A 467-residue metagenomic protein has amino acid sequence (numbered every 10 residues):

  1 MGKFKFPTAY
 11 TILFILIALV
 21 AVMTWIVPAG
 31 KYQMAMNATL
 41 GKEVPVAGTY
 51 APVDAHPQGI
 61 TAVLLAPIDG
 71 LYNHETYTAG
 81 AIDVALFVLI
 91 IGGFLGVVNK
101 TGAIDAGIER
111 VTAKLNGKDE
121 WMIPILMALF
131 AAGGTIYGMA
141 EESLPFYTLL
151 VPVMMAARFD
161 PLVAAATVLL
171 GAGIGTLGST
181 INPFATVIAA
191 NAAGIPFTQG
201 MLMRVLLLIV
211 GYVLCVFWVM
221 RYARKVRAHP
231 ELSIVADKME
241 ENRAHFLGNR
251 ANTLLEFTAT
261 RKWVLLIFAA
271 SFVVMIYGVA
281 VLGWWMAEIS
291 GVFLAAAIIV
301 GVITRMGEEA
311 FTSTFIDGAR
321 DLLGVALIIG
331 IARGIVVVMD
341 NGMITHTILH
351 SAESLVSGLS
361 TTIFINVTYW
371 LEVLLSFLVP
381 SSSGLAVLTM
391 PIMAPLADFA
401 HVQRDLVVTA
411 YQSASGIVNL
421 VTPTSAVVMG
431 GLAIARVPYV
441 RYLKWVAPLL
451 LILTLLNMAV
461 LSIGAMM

Functional and structural regions predicted by a protein language model:
M1-F6, Y10, Q33-P45, L202-T314 (+2 more regions): Long, contiguous bundles of hydrophobic transmembrane helices that form the permeation core of multi-pass
G2-I12, Y147-D237, L254-T258, K262 (+2 more regions): Membrane-core helix-loop-helix motifs of multi-pass transport proteins
P7, V356-M467: C-terminal transmembrane helix pair
A9-A18, E43-D105, W284-T347: Core transmembrane alpha-helical segments of multi-pass membrane transporters/permeases
Y10-P28, V88-G96, L129-G133, G175 (+6 more regions): Hydrophobic core segments of alpha-helical transmembrane domains in multi-pass membrane transport and ion-translocation
E75-A85, A113-I125, A157-V163, K262 (+4 more regions): Membrane-interfacial loop-to-helix junctions in multi-pass transporters
A85-V88, D119-G134, F159-L177, I209 (+2 more regions): Alpha-helical transmembrane segments of multi-pass membrane proteins
V88-I90, K118-L149, I329-M339, E353-P395 (+1 more regions): Hydrophobic alpha-helical transmembrane segments of multi-pass integral membrane proteins, predominantly secondary
